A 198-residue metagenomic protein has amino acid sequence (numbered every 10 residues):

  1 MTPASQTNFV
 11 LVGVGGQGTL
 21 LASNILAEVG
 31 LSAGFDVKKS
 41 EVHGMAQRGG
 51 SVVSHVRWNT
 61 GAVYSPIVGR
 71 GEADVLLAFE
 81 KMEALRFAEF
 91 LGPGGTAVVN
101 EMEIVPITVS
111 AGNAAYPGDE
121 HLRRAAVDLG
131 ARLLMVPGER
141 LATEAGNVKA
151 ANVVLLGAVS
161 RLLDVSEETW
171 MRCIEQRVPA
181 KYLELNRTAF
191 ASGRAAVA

Functional and structural regions predicted by a protein language model:
M1-A198: Active-site cofactor/cluster-binding pocket
